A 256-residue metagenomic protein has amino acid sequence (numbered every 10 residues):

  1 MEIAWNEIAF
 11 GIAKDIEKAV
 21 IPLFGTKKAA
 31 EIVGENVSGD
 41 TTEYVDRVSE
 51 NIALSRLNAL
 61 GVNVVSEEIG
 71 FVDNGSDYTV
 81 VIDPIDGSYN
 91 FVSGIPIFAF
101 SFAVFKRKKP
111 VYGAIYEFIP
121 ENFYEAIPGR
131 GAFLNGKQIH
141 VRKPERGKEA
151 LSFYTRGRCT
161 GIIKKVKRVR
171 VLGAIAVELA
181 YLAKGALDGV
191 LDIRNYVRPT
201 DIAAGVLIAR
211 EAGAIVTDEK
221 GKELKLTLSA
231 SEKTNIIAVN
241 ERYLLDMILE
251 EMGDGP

Functional and structural regions predicted by a protein language model:
M1-I85: N-terminal subdomain of lithium-sensitive/metallo-dependent phosphomonoesterases centered on the IMPase/IPPase/PAP
T26-V33, N63-V64, A132, K165-L172 (+1 more regions): Short secondary-structure junctions
D46, S88, E117, A126 (+3 more regions): Residue-level signal for inorganic ion chemistry
V64-E67, I82, F91, V171-G173 (+1 more regions): General beta-strand structural signal in soluble alpha/beta enzymes
S76-G129, F133: DPxDG-like acidic metal-binding loop motif
F105-K108, I119, P128-G131, K137 (+3 more regions): Short loop segments at secondary-structure junctions
V141-P256: An extended, acidic
